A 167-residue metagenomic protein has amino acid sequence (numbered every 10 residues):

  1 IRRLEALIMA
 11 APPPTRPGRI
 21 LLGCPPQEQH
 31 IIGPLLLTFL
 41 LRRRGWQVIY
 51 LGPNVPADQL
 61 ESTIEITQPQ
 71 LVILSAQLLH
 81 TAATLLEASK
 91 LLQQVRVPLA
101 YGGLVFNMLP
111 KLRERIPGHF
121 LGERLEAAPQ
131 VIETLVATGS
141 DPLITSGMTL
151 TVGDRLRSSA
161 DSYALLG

Functional and structural regions predicted by a protein language model:
I1-P98: Conserved mid-sequence domains
P53, Q77, L104-F106, L125-E126: Short, ordered loop/turn segments at secondary-structure junctions
D58, A83-L86, K111, E126 (+1 more regions): Generic alpha-helical secondary structure signal
P98-L104: Short beta-strand elements of ligand-binding domains
F106-G118: Glycine-rich, charge-decorated loop segments at or immediately adjacent to ligand/cofactor-binding or catalytic sites
P110-K111, P129-V136: Short, charged, surface-exposed secondary-structure boundary motifs
H119-A128: Short acidic-hydrophobic, aromatic-tinged amphipathic segments that line or gate anion-handling sites
E133-G167: Core of compact, soluble alpha-helical bundle domains
